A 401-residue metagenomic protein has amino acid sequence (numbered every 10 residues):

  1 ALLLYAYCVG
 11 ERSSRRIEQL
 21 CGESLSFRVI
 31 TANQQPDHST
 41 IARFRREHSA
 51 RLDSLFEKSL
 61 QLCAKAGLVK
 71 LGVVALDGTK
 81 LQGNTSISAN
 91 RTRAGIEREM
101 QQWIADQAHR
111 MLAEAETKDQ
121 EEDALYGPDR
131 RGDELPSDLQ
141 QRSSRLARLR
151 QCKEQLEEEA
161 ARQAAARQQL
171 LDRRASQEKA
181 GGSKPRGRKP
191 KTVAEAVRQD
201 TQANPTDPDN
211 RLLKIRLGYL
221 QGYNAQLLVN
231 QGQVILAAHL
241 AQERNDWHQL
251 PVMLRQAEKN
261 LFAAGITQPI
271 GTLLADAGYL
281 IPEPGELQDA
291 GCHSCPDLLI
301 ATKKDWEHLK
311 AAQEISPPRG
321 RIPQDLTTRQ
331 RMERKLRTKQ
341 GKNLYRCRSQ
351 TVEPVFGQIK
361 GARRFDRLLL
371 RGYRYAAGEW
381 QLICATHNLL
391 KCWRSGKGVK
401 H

Functional and structural regions predicted by a protein language model:
A1-L4, V9: Basic, short loop/linker segments at the boundary and entry of helix-turn-helix/winged-helix-like folds
G10-E23, Q34-H401: Anion-binding and metal-coordination hotspots
R28-V29: Short amphipathic helix-turn modules centered on a small-residue break
